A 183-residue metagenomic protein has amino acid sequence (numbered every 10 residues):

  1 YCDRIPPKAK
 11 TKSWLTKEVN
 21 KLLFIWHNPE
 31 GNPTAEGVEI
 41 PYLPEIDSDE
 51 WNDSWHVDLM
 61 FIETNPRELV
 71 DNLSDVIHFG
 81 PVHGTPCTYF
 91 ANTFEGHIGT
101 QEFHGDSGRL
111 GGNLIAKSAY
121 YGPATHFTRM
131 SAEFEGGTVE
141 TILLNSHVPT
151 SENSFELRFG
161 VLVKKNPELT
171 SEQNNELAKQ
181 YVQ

Functional and structural regions predicted by a protein language model:
Y1-E45: Rieske [2Fe-2S] iron-sulfur-binding domain
G31-Q183: C-terminal catalytic domain of Rieske-type non-heme iron oxygenases
